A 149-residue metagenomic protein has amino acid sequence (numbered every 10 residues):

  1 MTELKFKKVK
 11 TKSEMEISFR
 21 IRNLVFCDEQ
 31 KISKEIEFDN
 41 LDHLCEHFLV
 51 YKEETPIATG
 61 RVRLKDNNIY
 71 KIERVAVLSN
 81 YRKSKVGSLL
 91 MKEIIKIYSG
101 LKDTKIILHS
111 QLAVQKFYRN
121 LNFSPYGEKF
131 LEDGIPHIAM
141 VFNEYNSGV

Functional and structural regions predicted by a protein language model:
M1-K12, N146-V149: Conserved N-terminal entry element of GNAT/NAT acetyltransferase domains
R20-S33: Helix-loop element at the rim of GNAT/NAT acetyltransferase active sites that forms part of the acceptor-substrate
K34-A58: Conserved beta-hairpin
L49, T55-L64, N68-A76: Conserved beta-strand in the GNAT
L64-I72, R82-K83, E132-H137: A conserved beta-turn-beta hairpin within the catalytic core of GNAT-like acetyltransferases that forms part
V77, K83-K96: Conserved acetyl-CoA-binding loop-helix of GNAT-fold acetyltransferases
M91, Y98-Q111: Conserved GNAT acetyl-CoA-binding A-motif
I107-H109, R119, S124-A139: Conserved catalytic-core motifs of GNAT/GCN5-like acyltransferases
